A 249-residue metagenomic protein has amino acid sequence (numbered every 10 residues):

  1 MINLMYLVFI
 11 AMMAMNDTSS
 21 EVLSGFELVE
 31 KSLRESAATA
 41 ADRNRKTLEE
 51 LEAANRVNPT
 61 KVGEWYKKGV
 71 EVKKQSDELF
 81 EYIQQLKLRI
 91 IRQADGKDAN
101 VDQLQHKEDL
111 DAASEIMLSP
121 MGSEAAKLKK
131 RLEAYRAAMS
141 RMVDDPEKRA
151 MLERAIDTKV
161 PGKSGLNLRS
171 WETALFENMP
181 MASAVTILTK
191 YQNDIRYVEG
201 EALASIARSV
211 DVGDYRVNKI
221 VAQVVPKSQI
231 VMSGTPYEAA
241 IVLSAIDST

Functional and structural regions predicted by a protein language model:
M1-M13, D17-S19: N-terminal positive-inside, membrane-proximal cytosolic segments immediately preceding the first
L4, L23-S24, V185, I206-D214: Ser/Thr/Pro- and often Gln-rich low-complexity regulatory segments of eukaryotic transcriptional regulators
F9, T186, K190, P236: Charged, alpha-helix-enriched surfaces in structured cytosolic catalytic cores of large nucleotide-utilizing machines
V22-Q192, E199: Juxtamembrane extramembrane loops of integral membrane proteins
G200-L243: Coiled-coil termination/hinge junctions
S244-S248: Short solvent-exposed strand-capping/beta-turn motif centered on an Asx-Ser/Thr pair
